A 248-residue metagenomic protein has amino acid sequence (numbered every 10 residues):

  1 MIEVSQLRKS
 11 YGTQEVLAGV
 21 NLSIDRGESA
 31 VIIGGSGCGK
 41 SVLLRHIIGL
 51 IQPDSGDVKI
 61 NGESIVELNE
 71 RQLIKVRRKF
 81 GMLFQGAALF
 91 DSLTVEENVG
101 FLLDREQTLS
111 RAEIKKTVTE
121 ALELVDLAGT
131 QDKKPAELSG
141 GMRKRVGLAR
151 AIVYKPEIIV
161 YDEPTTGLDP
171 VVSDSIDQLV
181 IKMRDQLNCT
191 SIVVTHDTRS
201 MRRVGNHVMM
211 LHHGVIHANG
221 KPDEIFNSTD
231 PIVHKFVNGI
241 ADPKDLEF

Functional and structural regions predicted by a protein language model:
I48: Helix-to-loop junction immediately C-terminal to a conserved catalytic motif
E63-S64, R111-T130: Conserved ABC ATPase "signature" region
L93-F101: Short coil-to-helix segment of the ABC ATPase nucleotide-binding domain corresponding to the Q-loop/switch region
K134-L138, M142: Conserved ABC ATPase signature
V153-E157: A short, proline-enriched helix->beta-strand linker immediately N-terminal to the Walker B motif in ABC-type P-loop
I159-D162: Catalytic Walker B motif of ABC-type/P-loop ATPase nucleotide-binding domains
